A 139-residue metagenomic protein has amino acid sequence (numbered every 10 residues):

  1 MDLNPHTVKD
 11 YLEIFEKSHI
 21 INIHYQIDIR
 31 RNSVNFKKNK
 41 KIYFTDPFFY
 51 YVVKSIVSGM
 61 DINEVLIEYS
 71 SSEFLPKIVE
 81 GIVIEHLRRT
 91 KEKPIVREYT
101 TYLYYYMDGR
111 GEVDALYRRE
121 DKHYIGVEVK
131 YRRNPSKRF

Functional and structural regions predicted by a protein language model:
M1-K17: Conserved helicase/translocase motor-coupling segment
V8, Y25-Q26: Residue-level detector of family-conserved "landmark" positions at structurally sensitive sites
I20, Q26-F139: A cross-kingdom feature that marks ATP-driven nucleic-acid transaction machinery
